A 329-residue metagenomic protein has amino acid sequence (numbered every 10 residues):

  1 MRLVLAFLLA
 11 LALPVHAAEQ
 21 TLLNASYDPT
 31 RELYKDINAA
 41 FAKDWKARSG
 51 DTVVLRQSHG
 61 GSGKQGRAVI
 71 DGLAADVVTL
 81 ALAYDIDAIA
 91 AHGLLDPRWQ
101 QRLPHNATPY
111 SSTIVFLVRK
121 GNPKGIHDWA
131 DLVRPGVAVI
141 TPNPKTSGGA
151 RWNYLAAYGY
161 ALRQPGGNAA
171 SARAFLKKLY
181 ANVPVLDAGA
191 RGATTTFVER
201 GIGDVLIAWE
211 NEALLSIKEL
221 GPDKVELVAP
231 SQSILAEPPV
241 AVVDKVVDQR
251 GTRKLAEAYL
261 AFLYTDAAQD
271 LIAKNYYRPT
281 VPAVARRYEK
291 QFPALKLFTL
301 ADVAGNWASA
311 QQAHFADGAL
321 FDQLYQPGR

Functional and structural regions predicted by a protein language model:
R2-P14: Bacterial N-terminal signal peptides
A18-S147, Y325-Q326: N-terminal segment of the mature folded domain
A25-Y27, V118-K120, A138-P165, L179-V183 (+1 more regions): Short beta-strand->loop
R31-N38, A42, S62-G66, I70 (+11 more regions): Extracytoplasmic/secreted envelope proteins and their assembly/folding machinery, especially bacterial periplasmic
N38-A47, I70-A74, A83, A90-L94 (+10 more regions): Sec-exported extracytoplasmic/periplasmic mature domains
G121-H127, T146, G159-G167, V246-K254: Short helix-loop capping/hinge motifs at secondary-structure junctions, enriched in acidic/polar residues
Q164-S231: Ligand-binding pocket segment of bilobal, Venus flytrap-like solute-binding proteins
V247-R329: Extracellular/periplasmic juxtamembrane helices and adjacent flexible linkers that interface with membrane partners
